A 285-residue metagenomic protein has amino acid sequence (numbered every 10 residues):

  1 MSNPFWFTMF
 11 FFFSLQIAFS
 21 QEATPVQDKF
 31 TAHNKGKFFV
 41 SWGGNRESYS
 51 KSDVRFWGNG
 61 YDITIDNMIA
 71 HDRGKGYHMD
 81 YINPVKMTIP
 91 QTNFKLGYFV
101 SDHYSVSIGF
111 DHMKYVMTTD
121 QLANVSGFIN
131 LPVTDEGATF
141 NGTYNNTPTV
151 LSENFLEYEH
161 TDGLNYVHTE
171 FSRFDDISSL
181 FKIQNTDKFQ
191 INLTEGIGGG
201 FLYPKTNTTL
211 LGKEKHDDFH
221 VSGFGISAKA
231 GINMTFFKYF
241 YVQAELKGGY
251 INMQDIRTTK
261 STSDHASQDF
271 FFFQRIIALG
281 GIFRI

Functional and structural regions predicted by a protein language model:
M1-N34: Cleavable N-terminal export/targeting peptides
Q21-Y98, P204-T206, I276-R284: Short glycine/proline- and aromatic-enriched beta-strand/turn motifs that initiate or cap beta-hairpins
Q27-D28, M79-I82, E153-E159, L210-F219 (+1 more regions): Extracellular loop and loop/strand-boundary signature of outer-membrane beta-barrel proteins
N34-F38, T88-T92, T161-V167, F189-I191 (+2 more regions): Residues that define the transmembrane beta-barrel architecture of outer-membrane proteins
K35-G36, K95-T208, G280-F283: Gram-negative (and chloroplast) outer-membrane scaffold detector with strong preference for beta-barrel transmembrane
S52-G58, T119-V125, K182-Q184, P204-E214 (+1 more regions): Outer-membrane beta-barrel translocator domains and adjoining extracellular loop/strand segments of Gram-negative
D53-R55, Y61, G231, T235-I285: Predominantly the C-terminal beta-signal and adjacent terminal strand-loop region of outer-membrane beta-barrel
F94, T169-F171, I226-A230, L246 (+1 more regions): Membrane-embedded beta-strands of outer-membrane beta-barrel proteins, especially the hydrophobic/small aromatic
